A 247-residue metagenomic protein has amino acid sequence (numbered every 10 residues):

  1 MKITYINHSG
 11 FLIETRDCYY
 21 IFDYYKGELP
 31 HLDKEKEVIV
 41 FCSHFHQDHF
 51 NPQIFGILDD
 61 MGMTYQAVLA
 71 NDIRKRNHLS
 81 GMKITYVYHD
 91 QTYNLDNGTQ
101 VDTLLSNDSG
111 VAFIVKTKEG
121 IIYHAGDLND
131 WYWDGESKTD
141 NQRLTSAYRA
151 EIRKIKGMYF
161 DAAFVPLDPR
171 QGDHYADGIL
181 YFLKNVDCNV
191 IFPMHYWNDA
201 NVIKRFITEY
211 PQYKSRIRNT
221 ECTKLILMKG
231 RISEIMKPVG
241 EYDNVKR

Functional and structural regions predicted by a protein language model:
M1-H8, N77-Y93, A176-R247: Binuclear metal-ion centers of metallo-dependent hydrolases, dominated by the metallo-beta-lactamase
M1-K2, E14-Y20, T92-D102, I114-I122 (+2 more regions): Beta-strand-turn-beta hairpins that frame and shape the catalytic cleft of phosphate-ester-processing enzymes
M1-L32, G110-E136, A162: Conserved beta-strand hairpin/beta-sheet module of binuclear metal-dependent hydrolase folds, prominently
N7-G10, Y24-E28, V68-R76, V87-Q91: Short, polar loop motifs at secondary-structure junctions
I13, H44, V101, D127 (+2 more regions): Divalent metal-coordination and catalytic microenvironments
Y24-K26, H44-F45, S106, H124-W131 (+2 more regions): Active-site metal-binding loops of divalent metal-dependent hydrolases
K26-D72, R153-F164: Active-site metal-binding motif and surrounding structural segment of the metallo-beta-lactamase
T117-A176: Metallo-beta-lactamase
